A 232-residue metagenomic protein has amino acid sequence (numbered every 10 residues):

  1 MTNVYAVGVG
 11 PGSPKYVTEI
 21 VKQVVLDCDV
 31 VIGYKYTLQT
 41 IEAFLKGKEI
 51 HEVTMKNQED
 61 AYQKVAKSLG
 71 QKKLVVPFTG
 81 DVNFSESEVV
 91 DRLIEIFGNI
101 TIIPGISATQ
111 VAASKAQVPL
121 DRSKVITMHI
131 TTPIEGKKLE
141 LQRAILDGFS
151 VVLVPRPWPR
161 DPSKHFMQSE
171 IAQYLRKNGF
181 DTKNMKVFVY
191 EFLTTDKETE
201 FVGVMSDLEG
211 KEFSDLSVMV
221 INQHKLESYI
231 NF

Functional and structural regions predicted by a protein language model:
M1-I103, Q110-V111, D207-E209, L216-V220: Class I S-adenosyl-L-methionine
T2-A6, I145-F232: A contiguous loop/helix-start segment that scaffolds small-molecule binding in enzyme catalytic cores
S13, G80, F84-F149, T199-V202 (+2 more regions): Class I SAM-dependent methyltransferase SAM-binding "motif I" and its flanking Rossmann-like core
C28-V31, S68, K72, K115-P119 (+2 more regions): Change "in soluble alpha/beta enzymes" to "in soluble alpha/beta proteins
T40, A108, M128, P159 (+1 more regions): Positions that flank functional sites
N57, S107, T132, W158 (+1 more regions): Residue-level detector of flexible, active-site-proximal loop/helix-junction positions within diverse enzyme catalytic
K64-S68, I134-R143, Q173-L175, D207-L208: A short, acidic, amphipathic alpha-helical segment used as a generic capping/interface helix at domain edges
